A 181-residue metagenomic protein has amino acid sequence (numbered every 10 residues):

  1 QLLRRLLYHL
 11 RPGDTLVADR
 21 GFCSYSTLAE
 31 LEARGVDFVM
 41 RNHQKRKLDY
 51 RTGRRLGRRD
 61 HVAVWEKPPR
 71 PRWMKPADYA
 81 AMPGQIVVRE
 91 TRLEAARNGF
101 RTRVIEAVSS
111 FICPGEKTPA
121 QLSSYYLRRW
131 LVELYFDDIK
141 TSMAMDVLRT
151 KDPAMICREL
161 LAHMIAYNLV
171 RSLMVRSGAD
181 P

Functional and structural regions predicted by a protein language model:
Q1-P181: Single, function-defining residue in the core of a domain
